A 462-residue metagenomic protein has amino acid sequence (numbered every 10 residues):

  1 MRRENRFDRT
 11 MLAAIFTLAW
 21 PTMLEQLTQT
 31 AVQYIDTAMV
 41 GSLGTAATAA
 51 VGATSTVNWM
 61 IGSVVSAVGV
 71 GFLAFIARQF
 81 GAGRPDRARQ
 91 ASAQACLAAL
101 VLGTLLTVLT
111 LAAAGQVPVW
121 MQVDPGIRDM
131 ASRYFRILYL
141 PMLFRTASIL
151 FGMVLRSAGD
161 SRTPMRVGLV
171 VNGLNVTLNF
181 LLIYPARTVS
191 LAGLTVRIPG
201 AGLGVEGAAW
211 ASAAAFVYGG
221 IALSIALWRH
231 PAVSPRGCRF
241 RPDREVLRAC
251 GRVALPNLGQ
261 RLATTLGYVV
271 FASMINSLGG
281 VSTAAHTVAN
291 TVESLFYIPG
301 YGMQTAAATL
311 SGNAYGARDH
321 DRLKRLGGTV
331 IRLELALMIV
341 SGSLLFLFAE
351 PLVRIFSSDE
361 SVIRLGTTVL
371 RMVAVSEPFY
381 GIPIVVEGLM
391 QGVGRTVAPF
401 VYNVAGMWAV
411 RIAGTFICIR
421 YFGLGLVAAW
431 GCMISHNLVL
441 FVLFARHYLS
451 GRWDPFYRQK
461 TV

Functional and structural regions predicted by a protein language model:
M1-T22, I76-L143, L174, S190-A254 (+2 more regions): Short alpha-helical transmembrane segments in multi-pass integral membrane proteins
R6-A38, S42-L43, T56-G71, F75 (+7 more regions): N-terminal transmembrane alpha-helices
T17-D36, I137, S148, A215-G219 (+4 more regions): Transmembrane helical elements of multi-pass membrane transporters/channels
T22, Q26, A38, A74 (+14 more regions): Transmembrane alpha-helix boundary and packing residues in multipass membrane permease domains and related
L24, T28, V32, I61-V65 (+17 more regions): Residue-level hotspots within pore-lining transmembrane alpha-helices of multi-pass secondary transporters
A31-A49, P118-P125, L181-A186, T195-L203 (+4 more regions): Helix-terminus/linker motif at the lipid-water interface of multi-pass membrane proteins
T48-V108, R145-P164, A285-A349, G381-N403: Small-residue-rich hydrophobic transmembrane alpha-helices
G69, L138-R156, P164-N172, A208-L223 (+5 more regions): Short runs within selected transmembrane alpha-helices of multi-pass transporters and secretion channels
